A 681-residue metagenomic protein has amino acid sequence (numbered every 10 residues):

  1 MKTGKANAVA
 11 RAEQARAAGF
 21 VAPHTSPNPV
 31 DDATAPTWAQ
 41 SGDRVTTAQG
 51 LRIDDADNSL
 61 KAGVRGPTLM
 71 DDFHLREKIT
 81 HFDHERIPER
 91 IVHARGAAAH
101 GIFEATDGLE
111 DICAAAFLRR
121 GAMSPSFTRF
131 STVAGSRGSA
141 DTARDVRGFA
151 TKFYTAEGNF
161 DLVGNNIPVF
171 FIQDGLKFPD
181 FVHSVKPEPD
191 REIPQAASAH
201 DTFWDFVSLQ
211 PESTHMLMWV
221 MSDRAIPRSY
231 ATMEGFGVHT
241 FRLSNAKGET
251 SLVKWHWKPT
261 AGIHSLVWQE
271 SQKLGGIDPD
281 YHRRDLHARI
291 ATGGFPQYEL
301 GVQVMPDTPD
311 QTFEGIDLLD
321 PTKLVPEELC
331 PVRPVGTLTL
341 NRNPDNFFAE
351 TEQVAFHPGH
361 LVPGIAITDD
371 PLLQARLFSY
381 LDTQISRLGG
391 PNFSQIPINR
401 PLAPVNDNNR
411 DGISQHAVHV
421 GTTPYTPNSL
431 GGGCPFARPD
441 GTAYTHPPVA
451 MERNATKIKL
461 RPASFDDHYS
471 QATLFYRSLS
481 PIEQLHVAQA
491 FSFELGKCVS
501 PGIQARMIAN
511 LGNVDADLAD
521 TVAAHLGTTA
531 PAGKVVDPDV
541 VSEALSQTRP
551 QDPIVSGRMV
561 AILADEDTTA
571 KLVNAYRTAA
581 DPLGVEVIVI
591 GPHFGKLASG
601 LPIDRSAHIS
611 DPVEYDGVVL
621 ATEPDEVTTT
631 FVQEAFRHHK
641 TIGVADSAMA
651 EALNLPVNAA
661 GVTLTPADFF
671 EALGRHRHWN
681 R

Functional and structural regions predicted by a protein language model:
K2-D567, N574-P582, E586, G591-I609 (+2 more regions): Active-site-adjacent core segments of small-molecule enzymes
S500, G617-T622, T630-N654: Catalytic nucleophile loop
D581-I588, R637-T641, V657-N658: Structural alpha-beta junctions
G595-L597, V627, E651-A652: Short secondary-structure capping/turn micro-motifs that flank functional sites
L601, V657-G661: A short helix-to-beta-strand connector/capping loop
P612-V613: A short, aliphatic-rich alpha-helical micro-motif
A660-R681: A charged, well-structured terminal subsegment
